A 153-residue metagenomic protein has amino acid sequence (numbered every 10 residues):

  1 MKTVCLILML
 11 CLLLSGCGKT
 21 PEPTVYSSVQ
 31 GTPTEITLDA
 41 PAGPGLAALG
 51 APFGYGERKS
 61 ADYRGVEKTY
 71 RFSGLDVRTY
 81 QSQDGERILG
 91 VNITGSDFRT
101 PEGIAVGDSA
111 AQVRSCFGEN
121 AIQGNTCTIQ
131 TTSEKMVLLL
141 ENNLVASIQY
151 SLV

Functional and structural regions predicted by a protein language model:
M1-S15: Sec-dependent bacterial lipoprotein signal peptides
C17-N125, T132-S133, E141-V153: Short helix/turn-capping signatures at newly exposed starts of structured segments
L138: A short macromolecule-binding patch
